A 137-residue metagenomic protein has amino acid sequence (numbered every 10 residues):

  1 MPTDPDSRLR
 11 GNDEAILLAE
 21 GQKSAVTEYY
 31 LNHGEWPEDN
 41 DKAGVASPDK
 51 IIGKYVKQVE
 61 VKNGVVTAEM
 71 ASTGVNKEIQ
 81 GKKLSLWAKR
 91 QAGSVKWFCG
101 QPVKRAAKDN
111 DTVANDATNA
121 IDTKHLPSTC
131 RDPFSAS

Functional and structural regions predicted by a protein language model:
D6, R10-A46: Conserved hydrophobic/amphipathic alpha-helical signal-anchor segments
L31-S137: Periplasmic/extracellular, small/polar-rich flexible segments of pilin-like filament-forming proteins
